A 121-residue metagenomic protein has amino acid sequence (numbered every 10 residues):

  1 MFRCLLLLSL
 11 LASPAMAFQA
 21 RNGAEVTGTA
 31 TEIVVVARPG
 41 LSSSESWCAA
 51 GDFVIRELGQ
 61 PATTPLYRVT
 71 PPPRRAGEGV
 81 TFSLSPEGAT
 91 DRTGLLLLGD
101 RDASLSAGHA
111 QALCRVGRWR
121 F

Functional and structural regions predicted by a protein language model:
M1-L8: Sec-dependent signal peptide recognition, specifically the positively charged N-region followed immediately by
S13-A17: Sec/Tat signal peptide C-region and signal peptidase I cleavage site
F18-F121: Secreted/extracellular ectodomain signature
